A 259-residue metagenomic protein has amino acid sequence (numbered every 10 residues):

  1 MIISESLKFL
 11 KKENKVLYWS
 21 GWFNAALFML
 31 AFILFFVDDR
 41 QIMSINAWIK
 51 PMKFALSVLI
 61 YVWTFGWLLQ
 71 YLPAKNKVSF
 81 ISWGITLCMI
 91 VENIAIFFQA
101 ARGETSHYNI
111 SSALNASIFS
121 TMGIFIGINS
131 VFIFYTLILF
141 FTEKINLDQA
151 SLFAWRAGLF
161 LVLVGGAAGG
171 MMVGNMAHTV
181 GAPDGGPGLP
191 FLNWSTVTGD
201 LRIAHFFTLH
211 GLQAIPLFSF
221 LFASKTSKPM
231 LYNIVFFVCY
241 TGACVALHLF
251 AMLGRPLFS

Functional and structural regions predicted by a protein language model:
E5, N14-I126, A204-I215: Early transmembrane hairpin module of multi-pass membrane proteins
F65-L72, L137-N146, S219-T226: Structural signal for the C-terminal ends of transmembrane alpha-helices and the immediately following loop
K77-I85, K144-G165, P229-F237: Interfacial segments of alpha-helical transmembrane regions
I126-Y135: Active-site acidic/histidine clusters and adjacent loop/turn architecture that either coordinate catalytic ions
L161-D184: Transmembrane alpha-helix/helix-exit interface in multi-pass inner-membrane proteins
D184-N233: Glycine/small-residue-rich hydrophobic helix-like segments
L249-S259: Juxtamembrane boundary at the C-terminal end of a transmembrane helix
